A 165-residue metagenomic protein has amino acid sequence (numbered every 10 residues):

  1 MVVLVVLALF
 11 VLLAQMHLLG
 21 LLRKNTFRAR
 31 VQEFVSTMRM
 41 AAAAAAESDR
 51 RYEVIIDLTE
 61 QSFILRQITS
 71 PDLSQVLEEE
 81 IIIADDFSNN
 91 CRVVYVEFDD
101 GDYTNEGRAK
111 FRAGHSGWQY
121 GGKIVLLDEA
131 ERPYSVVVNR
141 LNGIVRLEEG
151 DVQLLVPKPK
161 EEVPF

Functional and structural regions predicted by a protein language model:
M1, L9, L13, H17-E33 (+4 more regions): N-terminal helix-rich module
